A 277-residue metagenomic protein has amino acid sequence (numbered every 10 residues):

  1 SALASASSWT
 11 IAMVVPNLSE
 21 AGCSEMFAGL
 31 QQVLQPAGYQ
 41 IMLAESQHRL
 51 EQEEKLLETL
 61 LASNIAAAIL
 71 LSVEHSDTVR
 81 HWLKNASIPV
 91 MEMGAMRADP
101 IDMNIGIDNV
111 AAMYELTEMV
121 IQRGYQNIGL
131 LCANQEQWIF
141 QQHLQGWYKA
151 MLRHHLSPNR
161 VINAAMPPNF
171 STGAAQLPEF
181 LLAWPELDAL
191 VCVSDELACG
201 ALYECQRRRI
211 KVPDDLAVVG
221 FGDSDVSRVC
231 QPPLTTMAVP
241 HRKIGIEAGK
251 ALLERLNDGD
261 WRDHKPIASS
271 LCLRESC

Functional and structural regions predicted by a protein language model:
S1-A67, Q145-Y148: Amphipathic helical "hinge" segments at domain boundaries
M13, L70, C192: Redox-cofactor binding/interface segments in oxidoreductases and associated redox assembly factors
V15, S72, G94: Flexible glycine-/small-residue-rich
N17-S19, Q47, E74, K243 (+1 more regions): Residues that cap or initiate secondary-structure elements
G29-Q40, K55, L61, D77 (+1 more regions): Bacterial carbohydrate/catabolite-sensing allosteric modules
E45-H48, A67-L70, G106-D108, P167-N169: Short, flexible loop segments at the rims of nucleotide/cofactor-binding pockets, characterized by
Q47-L50, L71-S76, E196: Short beta->alpha connector loops
